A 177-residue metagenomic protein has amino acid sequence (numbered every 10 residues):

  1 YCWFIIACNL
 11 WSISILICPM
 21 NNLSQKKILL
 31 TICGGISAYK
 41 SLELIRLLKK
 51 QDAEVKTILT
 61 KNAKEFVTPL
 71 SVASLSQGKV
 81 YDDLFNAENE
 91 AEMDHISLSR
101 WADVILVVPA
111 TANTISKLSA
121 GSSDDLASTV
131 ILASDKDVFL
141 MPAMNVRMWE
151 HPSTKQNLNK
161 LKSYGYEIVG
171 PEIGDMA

Functional and structural regions predicted by a protein language model:
Y1-C2, I17: Feature targets compositionally biased, intrinsically disordered low-complexity regions with long contiguous runs
I15-F139, N145-A177: A cross-family phosphate/adenosyl-ligand binding-site feature
